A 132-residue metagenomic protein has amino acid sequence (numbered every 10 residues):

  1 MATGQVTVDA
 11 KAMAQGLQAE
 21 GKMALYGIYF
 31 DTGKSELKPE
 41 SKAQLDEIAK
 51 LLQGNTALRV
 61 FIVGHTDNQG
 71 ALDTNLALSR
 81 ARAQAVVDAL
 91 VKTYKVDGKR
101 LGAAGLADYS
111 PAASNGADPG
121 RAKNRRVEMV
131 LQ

Functional and structural regions predicted by a protein language model:
M1-V60, K92, V96-K99: Periplasmic peptidoglycan-binding/tethering modules of Gram-negative envelope proteins
K34-K42, V63-Q132: Periplasmic OmpA-like peptidoglycan-binding domain that tethers envelope proteins to the cell wall
